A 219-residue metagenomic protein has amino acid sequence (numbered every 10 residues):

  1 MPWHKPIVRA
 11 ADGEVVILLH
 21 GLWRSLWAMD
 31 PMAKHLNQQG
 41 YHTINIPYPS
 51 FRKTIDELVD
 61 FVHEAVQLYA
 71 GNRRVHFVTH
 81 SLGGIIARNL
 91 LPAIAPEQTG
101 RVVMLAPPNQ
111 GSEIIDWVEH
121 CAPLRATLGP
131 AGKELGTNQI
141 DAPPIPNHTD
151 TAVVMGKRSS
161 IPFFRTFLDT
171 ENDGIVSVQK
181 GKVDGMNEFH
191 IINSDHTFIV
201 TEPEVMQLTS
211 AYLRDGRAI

Functional and structural regions predicted by a protein language model:
M1, R52-T54, S177: Short, solvent-exposed coil/turn linker segments
M1-E14, N37-Q38: Alpha/beta-hydrolase fold catalytic core
I7-A10, P144-I145, V183: Sterically constrained small-residue positions within well-ordered secondary structures of folded domains
V8, Y69, A218: Surface-exposed acidic, glycine-flexible loop patches that form ligand/cofactor-binding and adhesion interfaces
A10-A11, A70-G71, P96-E97, P162-F164 (+1 more regions): Short hydrophobic "helix-edge" motifs at membrane interfaces and signal-peptide entry regions
V16-L22, L26-W27, H35-H148, L168 (+1 more regions): Serine-dependent carboxylesterase/thioesterase catalytic core of lipase-like alpha/beta-hydrolase/SGNH enzymes
P146-I219: C-terminal catalytic-base region of ester-bond hydrolases, centering on the histidine of the charge-relay
